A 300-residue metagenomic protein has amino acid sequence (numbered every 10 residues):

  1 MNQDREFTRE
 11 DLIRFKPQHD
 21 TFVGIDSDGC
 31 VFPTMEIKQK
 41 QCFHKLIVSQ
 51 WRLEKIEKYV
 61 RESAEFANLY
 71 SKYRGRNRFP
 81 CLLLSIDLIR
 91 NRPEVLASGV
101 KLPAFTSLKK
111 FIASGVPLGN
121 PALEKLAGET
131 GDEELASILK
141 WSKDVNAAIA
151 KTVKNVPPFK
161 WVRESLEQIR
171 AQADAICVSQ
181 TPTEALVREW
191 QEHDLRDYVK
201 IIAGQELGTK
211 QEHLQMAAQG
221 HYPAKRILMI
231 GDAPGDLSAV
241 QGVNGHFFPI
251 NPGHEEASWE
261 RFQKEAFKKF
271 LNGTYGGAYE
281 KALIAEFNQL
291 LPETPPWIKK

Functional and structural regions predicted by a protein language model:
N2-Q3, K154-D174, T181-K300: C-terminal cap/substrate-recognition subdomain and adjoining C-terminal extension of metal-dependent phosphatase-like
D4, I25-D26, C30: Non-catalytic protein-protein interaction scaffold segments in large eukaryotic complex-forming proteins
D4-R14: A short, compositionally biased domain-edge/stem linker segment
E10-D11, Q18-D20, C30-E184: Alpha-helical substrate-recognition element adjacent to the catalytic core
K16-Q18, Y222: Residue-level detector of transmembrane insertion/anchoring sites
T21-V23, I227: The start of beta-strands in P-loop NTPase/AAA+ ATPase cores
I25, W141, N251-P252: Short loop/turn segments at strand-loop or loop-helix junctions that form parts of catalytic or ligand-binding pockets
D26, N68-P80, G277-F287: A short, hydrophobic secondary-structure junction motif
